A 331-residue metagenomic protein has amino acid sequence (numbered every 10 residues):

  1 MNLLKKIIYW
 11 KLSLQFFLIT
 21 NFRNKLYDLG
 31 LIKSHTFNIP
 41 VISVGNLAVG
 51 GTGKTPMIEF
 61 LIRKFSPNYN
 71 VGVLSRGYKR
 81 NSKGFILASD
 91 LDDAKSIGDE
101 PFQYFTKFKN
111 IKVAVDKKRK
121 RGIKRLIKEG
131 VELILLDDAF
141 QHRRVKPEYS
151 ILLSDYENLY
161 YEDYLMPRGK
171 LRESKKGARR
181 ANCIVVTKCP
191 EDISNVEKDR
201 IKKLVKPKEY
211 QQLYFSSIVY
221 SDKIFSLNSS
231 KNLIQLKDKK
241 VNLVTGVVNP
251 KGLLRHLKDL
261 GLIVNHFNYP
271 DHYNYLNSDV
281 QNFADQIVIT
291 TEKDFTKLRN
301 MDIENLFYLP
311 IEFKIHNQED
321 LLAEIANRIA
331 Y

Functional and structural regions predicted by a protein language model:
M1-P40: A transmembrane-helix-recognition feature enriched in membrane-embedded lipid enzymes and envelope glyco-/phospholipid
Q15, T55, Y104, D137 (+3 more regions): Residue-level signal for inorganic ion chemistry
N24-D90, E191: Walker A (P-loop) phosphate-binding motif
V44, L74, S154, S216 (+2 more regions): Hydrophobic residues at beta-strand termini and immediately following loops that shape nucleotide-binding pockets
R76-K79, D138-Q141, V248-P250, T291-K297: Short, polar loop motifs at secondary-structure junctions
R80-K208: Phosphate/Mg2+-binding loops and adjacent switch elements in nucleotide/diphosphate-handling enzyme cores
L159-I289: C-terminal accessory "lid"/substrate-recognition subdomains
P270-N274, N305-Y331: Short, flexible loop segments at boundaries between secondary-structure elements
